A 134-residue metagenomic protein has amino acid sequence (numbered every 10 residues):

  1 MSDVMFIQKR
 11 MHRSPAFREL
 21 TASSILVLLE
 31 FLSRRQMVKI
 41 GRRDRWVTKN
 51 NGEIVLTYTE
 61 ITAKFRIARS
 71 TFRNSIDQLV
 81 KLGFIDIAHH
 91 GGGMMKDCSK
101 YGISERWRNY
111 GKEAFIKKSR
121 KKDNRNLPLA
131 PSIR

Functional and structural regions predicted by a protein language model:
M1-Y58: Short recognition helix of helix-turn-helix/winged-helix DNA-binding domains
S2-M5, K9, F65, I85 (+2 more regions): Residue-level marker of intrinsically disordered, low-complexity segments enriched for small/polar residues
I7, R18, L29, Y58-T59 (+4 more regions): Compositionally biased, intrinsically disordered low-complexity regions enriched in proline and serine
S14, R18, V27, A63 (+3 more regions): A broad, structure-centric signal for solvent-exposed, well-ordered loop/edge residues that line or flank functional
F31-S33, L79, P128-I133: A broadly tuned preference for mixed-charge, low-complexity surface segments
Q36-I103: Winged helix-turn-helix DNA-binding recognition segment
E105-R134: Short, amphipathic alpha-helical interaction segments positioned at domain boundaries
